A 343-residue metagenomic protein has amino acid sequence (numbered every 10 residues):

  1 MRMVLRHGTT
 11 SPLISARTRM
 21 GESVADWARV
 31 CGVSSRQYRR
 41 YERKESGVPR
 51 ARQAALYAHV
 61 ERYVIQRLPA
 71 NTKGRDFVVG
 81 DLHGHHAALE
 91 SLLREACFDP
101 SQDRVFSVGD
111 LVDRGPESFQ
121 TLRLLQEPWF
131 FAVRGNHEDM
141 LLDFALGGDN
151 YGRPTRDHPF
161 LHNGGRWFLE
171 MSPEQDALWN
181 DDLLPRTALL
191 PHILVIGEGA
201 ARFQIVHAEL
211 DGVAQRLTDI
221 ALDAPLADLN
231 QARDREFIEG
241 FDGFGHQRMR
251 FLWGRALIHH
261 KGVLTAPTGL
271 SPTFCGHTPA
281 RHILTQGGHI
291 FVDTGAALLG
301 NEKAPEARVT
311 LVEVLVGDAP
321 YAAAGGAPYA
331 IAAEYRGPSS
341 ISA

Functional and structural regions predicted by a protein language model:
M1-R19: A short, Lys/Arg-rich alpha-helix, primarily the initiator
G21-R39: Short alpha-helical DNA-recognition segment
R50-V64: DNA major-groove recognition helix of helix-turn-helix/homeodomain DNA-binding modules
E61-L122: N-terminal active-site segment of His-dependent metallophosphoesterases
H83-A87, D113-P116, H137-L142, D211-V213 (+2 more regions): Active-site environment of divalent metal-dependent phosphoester hydrolases
S118-I196, A200-F203, D219, L226-Q231 (+1 more regions): Active-site neighborhood of divalent metal-dependent phosphoester bond hydrolases
T285, H289-A343: Binuclear metal-dependent phosphoesterase catalytic core
